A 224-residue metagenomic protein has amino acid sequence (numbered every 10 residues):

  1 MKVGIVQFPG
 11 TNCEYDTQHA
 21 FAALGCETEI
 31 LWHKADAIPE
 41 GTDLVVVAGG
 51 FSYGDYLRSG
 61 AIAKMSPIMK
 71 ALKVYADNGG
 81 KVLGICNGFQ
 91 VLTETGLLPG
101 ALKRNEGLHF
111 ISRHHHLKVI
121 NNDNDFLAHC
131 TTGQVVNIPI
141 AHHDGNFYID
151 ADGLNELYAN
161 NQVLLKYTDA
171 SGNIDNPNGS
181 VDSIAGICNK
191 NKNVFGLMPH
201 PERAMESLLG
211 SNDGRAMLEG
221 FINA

Functional and structural regions predicted by a protein language model:
M1-I85, T93-P99, K103-N105, F110-I111 (+4 more regions): N-terminal beta1-alpha1 cap of cysteine-dependent amidohydrolase-like domains
G50-F51, G88, H143, P201: Active-site metal-binding loops of divalent metal-dependent hydrolases
G88-Q90, L97-L98, L108-H109, N121-N124 (+2 more regions): Short acidic/polar capping segments at secondary-structure boundaries
N105-Q134, I140-A141: Alpha/beta-hydrolase-fold enzymes
L127-A224: C-terminal and late-domain segments of enzyme folds
